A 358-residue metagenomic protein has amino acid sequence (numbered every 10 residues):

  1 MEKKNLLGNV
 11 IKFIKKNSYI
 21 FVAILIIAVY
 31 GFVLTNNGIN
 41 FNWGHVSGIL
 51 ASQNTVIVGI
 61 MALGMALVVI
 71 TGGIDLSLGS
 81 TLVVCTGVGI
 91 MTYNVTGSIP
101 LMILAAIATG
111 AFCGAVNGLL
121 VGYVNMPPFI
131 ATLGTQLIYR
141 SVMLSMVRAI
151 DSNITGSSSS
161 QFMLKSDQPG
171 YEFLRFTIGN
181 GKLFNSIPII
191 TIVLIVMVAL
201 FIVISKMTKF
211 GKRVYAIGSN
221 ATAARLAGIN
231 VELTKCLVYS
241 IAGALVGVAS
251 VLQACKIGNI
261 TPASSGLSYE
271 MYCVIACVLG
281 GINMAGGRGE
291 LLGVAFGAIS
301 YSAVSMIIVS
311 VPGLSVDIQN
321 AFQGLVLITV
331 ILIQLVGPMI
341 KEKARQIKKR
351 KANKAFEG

Functional and structural regions predicted by a protein language model:
M1-I26, S219-T222, L226-L233, V304-G358: Cytosolic-side transmembrane-helix boundaries in multi-pass membrane proteins
E2-I60, T96-P100, F356-G358: Membrane-interfacial amphipathic/re-entrant helices at transmembrane-helix boundaries
G48, Q53, L67-C85, L120-G134 (+4 more regions): Short, non-helical or kinked segments that cap or interrupt transmembrane helices
N54-G64, S80-V84, A115, L137 (+6 more regions): Hydrophobic alpha-helical segments embedded in the membrane of multi-pass proteins
G97-L137, F296-G297, Y301: Alpha-helical transmembrane segments within multi-pass membrane transporters and channels
S98, M102-I103, F112-N117, V121 (+1 more regions): Helix-loop-helix "hairpin" substructures at the membrane interface of multi-pass membrane proteins
P128-M207, C236-L237, T261-P262, R345-G358: Transmembrane helix-bundle core of multi-pass membrane transporters and related energy-transducing complexes
S240, V246, S250, I257 (+1 more regions): Transmembrane alpha-helical segments in multi-pass inner-membrane proteins
